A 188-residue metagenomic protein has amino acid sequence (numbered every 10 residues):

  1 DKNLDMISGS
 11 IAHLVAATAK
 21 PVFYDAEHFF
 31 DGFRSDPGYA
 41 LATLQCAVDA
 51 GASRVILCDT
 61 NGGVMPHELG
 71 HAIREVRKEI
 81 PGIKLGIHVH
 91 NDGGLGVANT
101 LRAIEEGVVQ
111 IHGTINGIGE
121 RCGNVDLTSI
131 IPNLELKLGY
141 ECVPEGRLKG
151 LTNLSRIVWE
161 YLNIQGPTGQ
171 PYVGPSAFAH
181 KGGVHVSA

Functional and structural regions predicted by a protein language model:
D1-L85, L101-V108: Alpha/beta enzyme core
S10-A17, C46-A50, V76-E79, T114 (+2 more regions): Change "in soluble alpha/beta enzymes" to "in soluble alpha/beta proteins
D25, L57-D59, G86-H90, G113-T114 (+2 more regions): Beta-strand segments within the central parallel beta-sheet cores of soluble alpha/beta enzyme folds
L57, E105-V125: Glycine-rich phosphate-binding active-site loops on the catalytic face of alpha/beta enzymes
G93-A98: Short glycine/serine/threonine-rich phosphate/pyrophosphate-binding segments that cradle anionic phosphate groups
T100-I104, V108, T128-E135: Proline/glycine-anchored alpha-helix kink/cap motifs
G119-L148: C-terminal helical cap(s) of enzyme catalytic domains, especially alpha/beta-barrels
L138-A188: A mid-to-C-terminal "edge-of-domain" accessory segment
